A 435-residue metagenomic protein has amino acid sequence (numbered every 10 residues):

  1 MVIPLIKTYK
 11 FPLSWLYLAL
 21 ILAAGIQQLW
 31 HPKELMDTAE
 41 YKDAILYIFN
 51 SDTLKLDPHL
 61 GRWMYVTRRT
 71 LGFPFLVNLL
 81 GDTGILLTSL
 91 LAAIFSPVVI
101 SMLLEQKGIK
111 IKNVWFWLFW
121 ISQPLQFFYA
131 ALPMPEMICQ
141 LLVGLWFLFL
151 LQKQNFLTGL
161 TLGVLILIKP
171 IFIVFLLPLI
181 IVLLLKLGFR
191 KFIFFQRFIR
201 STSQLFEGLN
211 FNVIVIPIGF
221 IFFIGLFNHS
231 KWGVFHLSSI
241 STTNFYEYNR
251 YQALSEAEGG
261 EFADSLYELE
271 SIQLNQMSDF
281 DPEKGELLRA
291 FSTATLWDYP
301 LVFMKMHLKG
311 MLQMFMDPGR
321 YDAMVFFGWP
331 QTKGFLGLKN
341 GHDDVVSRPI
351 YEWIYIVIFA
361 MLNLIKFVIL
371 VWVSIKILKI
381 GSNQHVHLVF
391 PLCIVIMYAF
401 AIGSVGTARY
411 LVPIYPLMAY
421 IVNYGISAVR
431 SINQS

Functional and structural regions predicted by a protein language model:
F11-W15, P97-L125, Q140-L141, L157-T158 (+1 more regions): Transmembrane-helix signature of polytopic, membrane-embedded enzymes that assemble or transfer cell-envelope glycans
Q27-A39, F49-L86, L90: Membrane-proximal lumenal/periplasmic loop motifs of glycosylation machinery
M36, T88-A92, L118-L145, L150 (+2 more regions): Multi-pass, polyprenyl lipid-linked donor-dependent membrane glycosyltransferases
L80-S89, K305-P391: Membrane-interface anchor segments at the N-terminal boundary of transmembrane helices in multi-pass membrane enzymes
I85-G108, L145, V368-K376: Transmembrane-helix motifs of polytopic, lipid-linked glycan transferases
V99-M102, I138-T158, L162, L179 (+1 more regions): Specific aromatic-rich, kink-prone transmembrane helix
W117, F156-P170, L176-I180, I224-G225 (+1 more regions): Membrane-interface alpha helices of multi-pass inner-membrane proteins
W232, H236-L336: Membrane-proximal stem/loop segments at transmembrane-domain junctions that anchor or position
